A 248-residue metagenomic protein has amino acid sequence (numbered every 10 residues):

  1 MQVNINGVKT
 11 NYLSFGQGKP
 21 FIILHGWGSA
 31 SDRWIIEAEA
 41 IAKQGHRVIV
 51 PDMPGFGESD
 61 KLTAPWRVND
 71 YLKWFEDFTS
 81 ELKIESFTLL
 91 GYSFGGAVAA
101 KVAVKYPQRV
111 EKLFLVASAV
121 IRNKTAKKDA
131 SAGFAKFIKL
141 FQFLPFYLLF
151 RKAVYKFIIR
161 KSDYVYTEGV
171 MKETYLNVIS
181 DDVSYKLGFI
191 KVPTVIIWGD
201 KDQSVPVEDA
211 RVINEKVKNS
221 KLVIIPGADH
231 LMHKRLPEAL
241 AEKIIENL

Functional and structural regions predicted by a protein language model:
V8-E58: Conserved HGGG/HGGXW glycine-rich cap/lid loop of the alpha/beta-hydrolase fold
I35, K43, R47-L90, E242: Active-site loop/oxyanion-hole signature of alpha/beta-hydrolase fold enzymes
G91-G95, A99: Gly/Ala-rich beta-loop-alpha elbow adjacent to hydrolase catalytic centers
A100-K105, E111-Q142: Flexible "cap/lid" loop of the alpha/beta hydrolase fold
A126, K136-V192: Conserved alpha/beta-hydrolase catalytic His-Asp/Glu region
I190, I196-W198, D202: Short beta-strand/loop motif that positions the catalytic acidic residue of the alpha/beta-hydrolase fold
N214-H230: Catalytic histidine neighborhood in serine/cysteine hydrolases with alpha/beta-hydrolase-type architecture
A228-A239: Catalytic histidine-centered segment of alpha/beta-hydrolase-like enzymes
